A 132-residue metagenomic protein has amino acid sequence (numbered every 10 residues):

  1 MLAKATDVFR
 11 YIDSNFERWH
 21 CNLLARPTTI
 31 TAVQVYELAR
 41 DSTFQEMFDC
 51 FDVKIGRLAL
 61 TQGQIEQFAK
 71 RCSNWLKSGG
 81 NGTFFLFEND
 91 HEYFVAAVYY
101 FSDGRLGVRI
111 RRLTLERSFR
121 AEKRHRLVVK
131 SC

Functional and structural regions predicted by a protein language model:
M1-L58, Q62-C132: A binding-site-centric feature that preferentially detects glycan-recognition modules on secreted/surface proteins
